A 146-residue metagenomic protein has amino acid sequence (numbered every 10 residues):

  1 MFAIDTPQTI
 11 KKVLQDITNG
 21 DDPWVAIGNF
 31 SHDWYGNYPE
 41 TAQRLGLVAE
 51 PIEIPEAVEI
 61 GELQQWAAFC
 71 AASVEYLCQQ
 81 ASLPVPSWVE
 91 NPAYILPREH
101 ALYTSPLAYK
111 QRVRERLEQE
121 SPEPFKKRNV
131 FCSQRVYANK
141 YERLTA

Functional and structural regions predicted by a protein language model:
F2-R98: Charged, helix-prone or intrinsically disordered regulatory segments positioned adjacent to compact structured domains
V74-A146: Charge-dense, extended regions
